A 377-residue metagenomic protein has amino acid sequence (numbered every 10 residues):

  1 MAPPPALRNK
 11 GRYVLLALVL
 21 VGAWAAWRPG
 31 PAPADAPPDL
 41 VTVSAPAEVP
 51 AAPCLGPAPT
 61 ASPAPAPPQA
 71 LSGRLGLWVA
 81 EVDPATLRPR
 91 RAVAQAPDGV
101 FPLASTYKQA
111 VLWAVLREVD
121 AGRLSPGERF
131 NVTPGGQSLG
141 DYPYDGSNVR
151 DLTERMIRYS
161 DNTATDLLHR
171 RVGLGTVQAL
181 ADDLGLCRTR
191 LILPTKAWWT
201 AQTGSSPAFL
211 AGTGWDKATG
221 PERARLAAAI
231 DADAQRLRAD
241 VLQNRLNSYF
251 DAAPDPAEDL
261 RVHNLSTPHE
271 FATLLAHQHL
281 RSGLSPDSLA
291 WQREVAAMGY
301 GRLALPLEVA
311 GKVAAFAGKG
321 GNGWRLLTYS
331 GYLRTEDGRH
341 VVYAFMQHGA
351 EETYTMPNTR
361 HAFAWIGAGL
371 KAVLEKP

Functional and structural regions predicted by a protein language model:
A2-P63, N247-P377: Structured C-terminal helix/loop/strand segments within mature extracytoplasmic catalytic/sensor domains
V49-A58, Y144-D251, S266-H269: Active-site-adjacent helix/loop patches that line small-molecule binding or acyl-intermediate pockets
P50-A51, A94-L103, Q137-Y144, D151-R155 (+4 more regions): Second-shell loop/turn segments in exported
P53-P97: A short, well-structured edge-of-sheet supersecondary motif
F101-F130, F271, Y343: Active-site SXXK
W113-A121, N162, R170, T273-L280: Short glycine/serine- and small hydrophobic-enriched flexible loop segments
R117-G135, V149, S285-L289: Short, well-structured active-site flanking segments
G127-Y142, R170-L174, P194-T203, A290-A296: Acidic helix-start/capping segments at beta-turn-to-alpha-helix junctions
